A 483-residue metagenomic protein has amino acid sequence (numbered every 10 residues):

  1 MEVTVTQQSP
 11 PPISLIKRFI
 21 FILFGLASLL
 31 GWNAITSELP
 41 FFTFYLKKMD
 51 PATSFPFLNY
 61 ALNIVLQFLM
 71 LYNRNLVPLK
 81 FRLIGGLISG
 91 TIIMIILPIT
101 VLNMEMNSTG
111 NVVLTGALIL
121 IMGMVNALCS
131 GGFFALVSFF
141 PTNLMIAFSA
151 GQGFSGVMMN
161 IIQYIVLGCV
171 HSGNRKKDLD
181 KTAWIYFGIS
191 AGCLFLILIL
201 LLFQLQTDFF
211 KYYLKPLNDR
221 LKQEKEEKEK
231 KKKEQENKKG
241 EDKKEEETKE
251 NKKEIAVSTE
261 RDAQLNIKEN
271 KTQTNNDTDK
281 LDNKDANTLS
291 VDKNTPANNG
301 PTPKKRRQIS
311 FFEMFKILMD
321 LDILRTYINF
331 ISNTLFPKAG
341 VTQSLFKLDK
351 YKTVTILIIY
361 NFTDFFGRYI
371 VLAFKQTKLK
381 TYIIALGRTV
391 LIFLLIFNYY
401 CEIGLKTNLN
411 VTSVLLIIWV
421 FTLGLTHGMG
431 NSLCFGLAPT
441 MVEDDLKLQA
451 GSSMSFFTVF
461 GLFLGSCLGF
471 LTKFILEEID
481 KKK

Functional and structural regions predicted by a protein language model:
M1-F24: Cytosolic juxtamembrane N-terminal segment immediately preceding the first transmembrane helix of multi-pass
S14, P40, I96-L118, Q204 (+8 more regions): Membrane-interfacial loop- and helix-cap regions that link adjacent transmembrane helices in polytopic membrane proteins
M49, S138-Q152, K350, V414 (+1 more regions): Loop-to-transmembrane helix entry/capping segments in MFS-fold secondary transporters and related SLC/MFSD carriers
F57-Y72, I358, F362-G367, F460: Central cavity-lining transmembrane alpha-helices of secondary-active solute carriers, predominantly the Major
L66-G85, F366-T381: Helix-to-loop junctions at the C-terminal end of transmembrane segments in multipass secondary transporters
V125-F140, G428-V442: Intracellular juxtamembrane helix-capping segments at the cytosolic ends of symmetry-related transmembrane helices
G153-C169, F463-I475: A gly/Pro-rich, aromatic-decorated transmembrane alpha-helix motif that marks the paired, flexible gating helices
W184-L202: Symmetry-related core transmembrane helices of the 12-TM Major Facilitator Superfamily/SLC fold
